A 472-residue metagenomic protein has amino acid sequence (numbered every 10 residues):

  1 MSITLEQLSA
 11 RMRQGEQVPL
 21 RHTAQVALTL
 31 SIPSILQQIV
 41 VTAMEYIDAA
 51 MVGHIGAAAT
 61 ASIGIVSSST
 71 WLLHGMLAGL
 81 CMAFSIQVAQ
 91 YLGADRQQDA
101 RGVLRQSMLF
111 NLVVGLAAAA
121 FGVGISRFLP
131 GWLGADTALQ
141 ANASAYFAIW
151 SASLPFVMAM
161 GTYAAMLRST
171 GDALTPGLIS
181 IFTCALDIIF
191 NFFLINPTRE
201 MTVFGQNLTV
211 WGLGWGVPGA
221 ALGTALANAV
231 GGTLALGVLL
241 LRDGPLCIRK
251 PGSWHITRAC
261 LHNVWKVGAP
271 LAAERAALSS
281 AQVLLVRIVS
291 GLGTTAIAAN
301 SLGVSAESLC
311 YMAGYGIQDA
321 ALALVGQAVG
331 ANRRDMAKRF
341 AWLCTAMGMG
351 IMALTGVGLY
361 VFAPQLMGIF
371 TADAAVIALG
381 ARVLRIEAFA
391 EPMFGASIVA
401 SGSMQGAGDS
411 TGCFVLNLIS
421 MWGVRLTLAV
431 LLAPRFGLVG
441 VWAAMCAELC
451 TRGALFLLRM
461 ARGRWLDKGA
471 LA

Functional and structural regions predicted by a protein language model:
M1-S34, V88-P155, L186, T202-A269 (+2 more regions): Short alpha-helical transmembrane segments in multi-pass integral membrane proteins
V18-A50, H54-I55, S68-Q87, L112-A119 (+5 more regions): N-terminal transmembrane alpha-helices
T29-D48, I149, M160, A227-G231 (+4 more regions): Transmembrane helical elements of multi-pass membrane transporters/channels
I39-A61, P130-T137, F193-T198, N207 (+6 more regions): Helix-terminus/linker motif at the lipid-water interface of multi-pass membrane proteins
Y46-A50, F128, T162-M166, I188-F193 (+8 more regions): Alpha-helical transmembrane segments of multipass membrane proteins
M51-W71, T137-A145, V217-L222, A259-V267 (+4 more regions): Interfacial/gating helices of multi-pass transporter permease domains
T60-A120, V157-P176, V286, A299-A363 (+1 more regions): Small-residue-rich hydrophobic transmembrane alpha-helices
S180-D187, S305-S308, L418-T427: Small-residue-enriched core segments of transmembrane alpha-helices in multipass membrane transport and channel
